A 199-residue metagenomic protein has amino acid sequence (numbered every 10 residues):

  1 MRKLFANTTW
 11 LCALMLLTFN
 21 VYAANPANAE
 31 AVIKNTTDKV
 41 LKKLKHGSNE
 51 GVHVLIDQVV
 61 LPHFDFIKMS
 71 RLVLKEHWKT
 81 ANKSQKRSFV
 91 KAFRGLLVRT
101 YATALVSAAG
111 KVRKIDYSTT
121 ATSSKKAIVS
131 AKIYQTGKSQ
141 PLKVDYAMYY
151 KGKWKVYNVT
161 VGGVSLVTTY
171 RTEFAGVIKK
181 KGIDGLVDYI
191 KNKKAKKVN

Functional and structural regions predicted by a protein language model:
M1-W10: Bacterial N-terminal signal peptides that target proteins for export
W10-L11, V21: Cleavable N-terminal signal peptides
F19-N25: Sec/Tat signal peptide C-region and signal peptidase I cleavage site
N25-L105: Early exported N-terminus immediately downstream of N-terminal targeting peptides
R99-L142, K196-N199: Surface-exposed, charged secondary-structure patches
P141-T168: Short beta-strand edge/turn micro-motifs at domain boundaries
N158-N199: Low-complexity, intrinsically disordered terminal/linker segments enriched in charged and Gly/Pro repeats
